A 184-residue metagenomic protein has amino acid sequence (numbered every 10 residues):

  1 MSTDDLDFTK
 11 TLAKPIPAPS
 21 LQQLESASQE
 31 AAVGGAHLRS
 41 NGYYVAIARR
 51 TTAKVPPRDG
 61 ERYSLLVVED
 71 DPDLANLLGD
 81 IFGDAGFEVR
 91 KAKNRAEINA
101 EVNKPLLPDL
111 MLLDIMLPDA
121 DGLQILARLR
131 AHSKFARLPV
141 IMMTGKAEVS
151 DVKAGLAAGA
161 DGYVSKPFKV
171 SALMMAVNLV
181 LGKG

Functional and structural regions predicted by a protein language model:
M1-L66, S171-G184: Non-catalytic signal-transmission and effector/linker regions of two-component phosphorelay proteins
E69: Conserved acidic carboxylate
N76-D84: Charged docking surfaces used in two-component/phosphorelay signaling
K91-L110: Acidic, metal-coordinating helix/loop segments flanking the phosphotransfer/catalytic sites of two-component signaling
P118, E148: The feature encodes the CheY-like receiver
